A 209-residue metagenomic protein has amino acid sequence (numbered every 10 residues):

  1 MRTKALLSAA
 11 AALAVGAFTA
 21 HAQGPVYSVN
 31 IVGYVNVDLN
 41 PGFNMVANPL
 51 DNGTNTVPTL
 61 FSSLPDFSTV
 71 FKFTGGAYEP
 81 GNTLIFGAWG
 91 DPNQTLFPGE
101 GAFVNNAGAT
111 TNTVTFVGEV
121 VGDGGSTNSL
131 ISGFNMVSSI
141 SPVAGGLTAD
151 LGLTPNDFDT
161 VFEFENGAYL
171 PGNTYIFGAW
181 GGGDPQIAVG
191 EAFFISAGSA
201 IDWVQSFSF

Functional and structural regions predicted by a protein language model:
M1-G24: Sec-dependent, cleavable N-terminal signal peptides
T19-F209: N-terminal exported-region signature
